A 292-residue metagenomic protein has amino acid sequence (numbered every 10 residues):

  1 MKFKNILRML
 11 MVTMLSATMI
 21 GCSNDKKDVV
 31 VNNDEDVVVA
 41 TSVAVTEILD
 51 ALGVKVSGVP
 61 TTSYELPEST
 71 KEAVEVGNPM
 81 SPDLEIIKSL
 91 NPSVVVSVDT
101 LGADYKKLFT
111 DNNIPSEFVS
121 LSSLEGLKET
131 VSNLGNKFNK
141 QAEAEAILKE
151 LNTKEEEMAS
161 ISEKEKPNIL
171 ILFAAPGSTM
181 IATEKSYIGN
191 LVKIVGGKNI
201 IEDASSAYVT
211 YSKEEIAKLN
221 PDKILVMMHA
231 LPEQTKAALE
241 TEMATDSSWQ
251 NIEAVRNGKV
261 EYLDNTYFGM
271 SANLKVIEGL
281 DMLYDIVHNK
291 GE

Functional and structural regions predicted by a protein language model:
M1-L10: Bacterial N-terminal signal peptides that target proteins for export
T18-G21: C-terminal motif of bacterial Sec signal peptides marking the signal peptidase cleavage site
S23-K26: Bacterial signal peptide processing site
V31-L52, E143-V195: Basic- and aromatic-lined ligand-binding clefts that recognize polyanionic substrates
D36-V37, K128-F138, E145, M158-A159 (+1 more regions): Structured C-terminal subdomain patch of bacterial secreted/periplasmic proteins
V37-L90, V94-D99, I200: A short, structured surface patch at a secondary-structure boundary
T62-L66, M180-Y208: Alpha-helical, coiled-coil/dimerization segments enriched in small aliphatic residues
D83-S97, I114, K213-V226: Proline-aspartate-enriched helix->loop->beta-strand connector
